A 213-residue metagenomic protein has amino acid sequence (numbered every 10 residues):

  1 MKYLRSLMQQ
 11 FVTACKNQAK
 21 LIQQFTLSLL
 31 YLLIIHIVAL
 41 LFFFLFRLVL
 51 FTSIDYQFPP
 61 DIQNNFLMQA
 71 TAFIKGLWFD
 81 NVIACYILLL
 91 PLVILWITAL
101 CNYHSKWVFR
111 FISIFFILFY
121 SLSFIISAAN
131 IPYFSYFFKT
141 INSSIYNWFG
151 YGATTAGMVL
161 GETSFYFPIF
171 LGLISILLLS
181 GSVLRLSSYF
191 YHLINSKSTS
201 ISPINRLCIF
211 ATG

Functional and structural regions predicted by a protein language model:
K2-L29, W107, Y189-I204: Membrane-interfacial, low-structure loops and terminal tails that flank and connect transmembrane helices in multi-pass
Q23-V38, W107-L118: Alpha-helical transmembrane segments and their helix-start/interface "positive-inside/aromatic belt" motifs in integral
L27-I35, P168-I169, S202, R206-F210: Residue-level signature of transmembrane alpha-helical entry/exit and packing/kink sites in multi-pass membrane
L33, I37-L50: N-terminal-proximal low-complexity accessory segments that begin disordered and transition into the first
F46-F79, I112-G172, L193: Membrane-interfacial interhelical loops
W78-I97, W107-F119, S123: N-terminal helix-rich structural modules
I83-L95, F170-R185: Hydrophobic cores of alpha-helical transmembrane segments in multi-pass inner/ER membrane proteins, independent
C101-N102, I174-F210: Cytosolic-side transmembrane helix boundary signature
